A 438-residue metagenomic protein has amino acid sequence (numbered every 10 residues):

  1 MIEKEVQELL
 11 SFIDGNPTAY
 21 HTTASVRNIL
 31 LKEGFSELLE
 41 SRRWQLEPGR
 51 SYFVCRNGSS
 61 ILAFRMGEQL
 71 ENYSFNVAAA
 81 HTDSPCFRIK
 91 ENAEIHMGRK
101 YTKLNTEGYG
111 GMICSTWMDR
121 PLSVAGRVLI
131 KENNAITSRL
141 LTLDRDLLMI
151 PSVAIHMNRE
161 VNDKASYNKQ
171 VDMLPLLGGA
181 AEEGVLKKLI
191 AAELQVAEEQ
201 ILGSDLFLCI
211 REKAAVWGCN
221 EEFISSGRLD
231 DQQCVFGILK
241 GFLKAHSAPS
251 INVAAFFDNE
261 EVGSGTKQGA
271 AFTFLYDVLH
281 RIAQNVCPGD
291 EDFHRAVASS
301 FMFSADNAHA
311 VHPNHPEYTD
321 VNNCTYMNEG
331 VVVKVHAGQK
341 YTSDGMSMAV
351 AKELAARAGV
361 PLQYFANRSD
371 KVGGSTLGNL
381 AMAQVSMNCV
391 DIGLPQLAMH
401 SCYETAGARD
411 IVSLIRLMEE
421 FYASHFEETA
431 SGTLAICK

Functional and structural regions predicted by a protein language model:
M1-K438: N-terminal hydrophobic/helix-forming segments and targeting peptides
